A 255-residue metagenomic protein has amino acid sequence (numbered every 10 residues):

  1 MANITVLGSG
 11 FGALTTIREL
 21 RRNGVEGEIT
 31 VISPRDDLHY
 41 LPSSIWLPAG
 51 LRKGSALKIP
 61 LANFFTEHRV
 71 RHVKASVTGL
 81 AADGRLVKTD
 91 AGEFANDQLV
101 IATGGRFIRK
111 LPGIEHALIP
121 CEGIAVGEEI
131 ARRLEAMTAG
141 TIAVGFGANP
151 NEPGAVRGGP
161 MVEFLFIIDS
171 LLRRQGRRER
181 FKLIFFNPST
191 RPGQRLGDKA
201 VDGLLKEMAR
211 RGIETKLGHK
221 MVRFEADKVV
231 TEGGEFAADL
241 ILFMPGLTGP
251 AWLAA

Functional and structural regions predicted by a protein language model:
M1, A139-G140, R180, G218: Phosphate-coordination loops involved in phosphoryl transfer and adenosine-cofactor binding
A2-V70, N151-Q194: Beta1-alpha1 glycine-rich phosphate/pyrophosphate-binding loop at the start of Rossmann-like nucleotide-binding domains
E26-T30, R71-V87, D169-A255: A Rossmann-like FAD-binding core segment of flavoenzymes
L38-L41, I108-L111, A251-W252: Short acidic/His/Gly/Ser-rich catalytic and metal-binding motifs that mark active-site loops of diverse hydrolases
F64, G92-E93, G234-E235: Structural alpha-helical scaffold elements that stabilize or flank donor/cofactor-binding regions in carbohydrate
R69-E163, I167-G176, L242: FAD-binding core/adjacent interface of flavoenzyme oxidoreductases
